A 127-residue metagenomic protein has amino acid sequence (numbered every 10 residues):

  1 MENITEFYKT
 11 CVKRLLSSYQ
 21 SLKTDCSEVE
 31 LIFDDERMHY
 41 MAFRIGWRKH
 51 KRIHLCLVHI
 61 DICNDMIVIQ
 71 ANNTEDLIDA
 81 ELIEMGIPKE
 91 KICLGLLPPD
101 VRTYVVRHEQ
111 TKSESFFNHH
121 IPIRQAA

Functional and structural regions predicted by a protein language model:
M1-A127: Terminal domain-initiation and capping elements
